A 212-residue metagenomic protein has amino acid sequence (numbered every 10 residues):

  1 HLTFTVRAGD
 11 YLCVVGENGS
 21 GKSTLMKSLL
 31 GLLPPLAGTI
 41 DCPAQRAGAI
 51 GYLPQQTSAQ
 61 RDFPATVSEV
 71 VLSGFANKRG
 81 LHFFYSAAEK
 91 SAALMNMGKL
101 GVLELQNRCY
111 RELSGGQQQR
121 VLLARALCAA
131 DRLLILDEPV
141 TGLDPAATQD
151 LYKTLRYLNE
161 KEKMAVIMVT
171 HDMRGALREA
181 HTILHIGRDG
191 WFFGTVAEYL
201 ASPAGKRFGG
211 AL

Functional and structural regions predicted by a protein language model:
V15-E17: The feature captures the beta-strand-to-loop junction immediately N-terminal to the Walker
L30: Helix-to-loop junction immediately C-terminal to a conserved catalytic motif
A87-L105: Conserved ABC ATPase "signature" region
C109-L113, Q117: Conserved ABC ATPase signature
L134-D137: Catalytic Walker B motif of ABC-type/P-loop ATPase nucleotide-binding domains
T170-H171: H-loop/switch region of ABC-family ATPase nucleotide-binding domains
T182-T195: H-loop (His-switch) and adjacent beta-strand-loop-beta switch element of ABC-type ATPase nucleotide-binding domains
